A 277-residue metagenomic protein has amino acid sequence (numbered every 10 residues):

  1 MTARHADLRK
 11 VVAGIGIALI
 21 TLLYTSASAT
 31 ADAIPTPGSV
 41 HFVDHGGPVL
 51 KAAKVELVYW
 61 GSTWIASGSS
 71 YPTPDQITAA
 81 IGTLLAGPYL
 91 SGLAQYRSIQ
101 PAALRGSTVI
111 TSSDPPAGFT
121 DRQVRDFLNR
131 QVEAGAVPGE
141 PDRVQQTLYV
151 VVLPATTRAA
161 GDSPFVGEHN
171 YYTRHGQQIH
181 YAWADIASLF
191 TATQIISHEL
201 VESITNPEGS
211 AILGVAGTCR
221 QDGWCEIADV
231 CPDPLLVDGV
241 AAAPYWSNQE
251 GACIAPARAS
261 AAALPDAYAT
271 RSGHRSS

Functional and structural regions predicted by a protein language model:
T2-I15: Bacterial N-terminal signal peptides that target proteins for export
G14-Y24: Bacterial N-terminal signal peptides
L22-P35: C-terminal region of N-terminal signal peptides and the immediate post-cleavage residues of exported proteins
D32-Q131: N-terminal carbohydrate-binding/catalytic regions of secreted carbohydrate-active enzymes
L57, Q194-P207: Active-site recognition of the HExxH zinc-binding catalytic motif
S70, A184-S197: Short pre-active-site segment immediately N-terminal to the catalytic Zn-binding motif
A102-Y172: Active-site-proximal segments of metallohydrolase catalytic domains
D162-F190, N206-S277: Metalloprotease/metallohydrolase-associated module, dominated by Zn2+-dependent proteases
